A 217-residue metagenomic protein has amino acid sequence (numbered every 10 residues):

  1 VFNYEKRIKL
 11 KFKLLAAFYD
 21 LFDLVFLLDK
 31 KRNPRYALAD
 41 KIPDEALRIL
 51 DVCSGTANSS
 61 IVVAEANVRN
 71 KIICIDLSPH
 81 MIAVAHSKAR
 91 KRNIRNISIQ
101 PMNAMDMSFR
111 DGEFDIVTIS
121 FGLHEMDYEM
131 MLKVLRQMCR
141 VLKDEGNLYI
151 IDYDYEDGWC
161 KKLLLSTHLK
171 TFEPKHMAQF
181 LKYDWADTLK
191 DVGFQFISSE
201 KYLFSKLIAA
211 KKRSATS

Functional and structural regions predicted by a protein language model:
V1-F18: N-terminal, positively charged/glycine-rich alpha-helical extensions of SAM-dependent methyltransferases
K6, Y149-V192, F196-Y202: C-terminal alpha-helical "lid/dimerization" subdomain adjacent to the S-adenosyl-L-methionine
L28-E45: Conserved alpha-helix/loop element of class I SAM-dependent methyltransferases that forms part of the SAM/SAH-binding
A39-D44, E65-A66, M107-S108: Glycine-rich helix-loop-beta junction characteristic of Rossmann-like nucleotide cofactor-binding loops
L50-D106: Class I SAM-dependent methyltransferase SAM/SAH-binding core
M105-V117: A short acidic, Gly/Pro-enriched loop at the edge of an enzyme's catalytic core that lines a small-molecule cofactor
I116-E129: A short SAM/SAH-binding and catalytic strip from SAM-dependent methyltransferases
L132-D144: A short glycine-rich, Lys/Arg-flanked "PGG" loop and its adjoining helix->strand segment in the class I
